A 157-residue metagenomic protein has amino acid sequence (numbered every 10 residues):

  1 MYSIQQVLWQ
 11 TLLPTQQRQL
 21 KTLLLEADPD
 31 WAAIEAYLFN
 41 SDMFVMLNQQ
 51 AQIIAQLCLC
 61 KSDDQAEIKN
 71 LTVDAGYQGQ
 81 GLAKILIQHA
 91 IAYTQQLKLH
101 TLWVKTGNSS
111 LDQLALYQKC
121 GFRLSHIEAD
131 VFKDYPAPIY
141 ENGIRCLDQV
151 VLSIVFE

Functional and structural regions predicted by a protein language model:
Y2-G76, I87-Q88, E128, F156: Acetyl-CoA-dependent GNAT
W31-I34, P136-G143: Short, P/G- and charge-enriched loop/turn segments at secondary-structure junctions
S41, C146-V151: Short hydrophobic/aromatic beta-strand or adjacent loop that forms the aromatic wall/cage of a ligand/substrate-binding
E67, T72, W103-K105, V151: Conserved beta-strand segments that form the floor/walls of ligand-binding pockets within enzyme and binding domains
V73, G79-A92, K119: Conserved acetyl-CoA-binding loop-helix of GNAT-fold acetyltransferases
T94-G107: Conserved GNAT acetyl-CoA-binding A-motif
L97, K119-C120: Structural motif
V104-L114, S125, A129-Y135: Conserved beta-strand-loop-alpha-helix junction that forms the acyl-donor binding cleft
